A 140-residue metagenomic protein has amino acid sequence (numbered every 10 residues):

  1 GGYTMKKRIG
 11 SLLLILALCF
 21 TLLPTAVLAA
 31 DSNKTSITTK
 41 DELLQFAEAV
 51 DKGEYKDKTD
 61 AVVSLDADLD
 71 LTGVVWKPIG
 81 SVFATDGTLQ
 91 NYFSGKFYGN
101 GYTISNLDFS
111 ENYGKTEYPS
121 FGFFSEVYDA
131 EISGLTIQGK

Functional and structural regions predicted by a protein language model:
G1-T4: Short, Lys/Arg-enriched N-terminal segments with co-localized hydrophobic residues within the first ~10-30 amino acids
K7-R8, I132: Intrinsic disorder/low-complexity segments enriched in polar/small residues
R8, P24-T25, D51: Short linear sequence elements within intrinsically disordered, low-complexity coil regions
R8-L18: Sec-dependent N-terminal signal peptides
F20-L28: C-terminal segment of classical bacterial N-terminal signal peptides
L28-K140: Surface-exposed repetitive/solenoidal architectures
